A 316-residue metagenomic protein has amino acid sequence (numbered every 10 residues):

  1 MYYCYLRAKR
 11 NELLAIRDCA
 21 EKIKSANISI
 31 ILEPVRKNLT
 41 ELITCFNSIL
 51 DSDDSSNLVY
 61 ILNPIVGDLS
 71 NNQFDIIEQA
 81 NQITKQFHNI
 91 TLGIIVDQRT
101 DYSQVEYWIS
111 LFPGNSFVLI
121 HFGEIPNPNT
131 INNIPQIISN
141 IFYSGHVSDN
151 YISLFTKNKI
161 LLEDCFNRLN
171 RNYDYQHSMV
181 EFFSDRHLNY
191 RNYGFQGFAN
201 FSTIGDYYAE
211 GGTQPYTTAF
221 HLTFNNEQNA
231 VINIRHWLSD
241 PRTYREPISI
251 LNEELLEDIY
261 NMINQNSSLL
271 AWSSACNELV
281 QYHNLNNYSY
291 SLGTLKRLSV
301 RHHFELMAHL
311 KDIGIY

Functional and structural regions predicted by a protein language model:
M1-A26: N-terminal basic/disordered segments at the start of proteins
N11, P34-T40, P64-L69, D97-S103 (+2 more regions): Short acidic, S/G/P-rich loop/turn micro-motifs used as interaction or catalytic elements
I16-E21, T40-S55: Histidine-anchored nucleotide/phosphate-binding helix
I30: Conserved, mostly hydrophobic/aromatic
S48-P113: A broadly used, surface-exposed interaction patch
Y102-I137: Internal, conserved structured core segments that host functional sites
N129-E278: Long, charge-rich C-terminal accessory regions
S268-Y316: Hydrophobic, glycine-enriched assembly/anchoring segments
